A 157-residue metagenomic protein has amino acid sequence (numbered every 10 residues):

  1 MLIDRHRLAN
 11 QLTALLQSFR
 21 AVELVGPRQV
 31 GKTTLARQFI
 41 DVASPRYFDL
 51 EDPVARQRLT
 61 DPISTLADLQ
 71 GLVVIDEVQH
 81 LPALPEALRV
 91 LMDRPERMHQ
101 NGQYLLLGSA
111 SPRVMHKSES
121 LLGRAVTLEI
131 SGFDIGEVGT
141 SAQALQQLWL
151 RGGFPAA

Functional and structural regions predicted by a protein language model:
M1-A157: Phosphate-binding site recognition
